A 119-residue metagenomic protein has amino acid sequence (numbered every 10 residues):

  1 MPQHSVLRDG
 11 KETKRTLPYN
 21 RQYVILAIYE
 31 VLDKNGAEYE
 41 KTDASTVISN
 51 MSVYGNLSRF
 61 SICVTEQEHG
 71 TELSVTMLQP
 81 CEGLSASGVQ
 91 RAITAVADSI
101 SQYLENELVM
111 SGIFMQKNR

Functional and structural regions predicted by a protein language model:
M1-R119: Ser/Thr-rich, low-complexity intrinsically disordered terminal regions
